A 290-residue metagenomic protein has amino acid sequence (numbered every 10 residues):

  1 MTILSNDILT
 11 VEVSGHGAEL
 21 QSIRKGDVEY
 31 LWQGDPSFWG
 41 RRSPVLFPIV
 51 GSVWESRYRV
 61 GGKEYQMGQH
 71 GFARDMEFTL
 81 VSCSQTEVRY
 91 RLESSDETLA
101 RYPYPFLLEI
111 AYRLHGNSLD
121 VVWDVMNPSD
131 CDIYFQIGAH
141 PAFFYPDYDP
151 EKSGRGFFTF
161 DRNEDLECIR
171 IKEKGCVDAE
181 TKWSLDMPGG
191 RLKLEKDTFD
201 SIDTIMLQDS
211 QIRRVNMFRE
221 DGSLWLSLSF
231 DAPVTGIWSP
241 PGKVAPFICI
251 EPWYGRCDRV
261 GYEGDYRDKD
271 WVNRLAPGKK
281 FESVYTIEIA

Functional and structural regions predicted by a protein language model:
M1-R57, E64-M67, S210-A232, K279-I289: Beta-strand-rich N-terminal accessory domains
L4, S94-Y148: Acidic, contiguous internal or C-terminal segments within carbohydrate-active enzymes that form a structured patch used
L9, K25, H70-S82, G189-D270: Acidic/His-leaning functional-site neighborhoods
E64-G116: Extended, loop-rich substrate-binding clefts of extracytoplasmic carbohydrate-active enzymes
V81-V88, R113-S118, D147, E151 (+2 more regions): A short, structured loop/turn motif at beta-sheet edges
E109-A111, D270-L275: Beta-strand-rich interaction surfaces with strong enrichment in secreted/lumenal proteins
D132-Y134, A142-Y145, D149-F230: Active-site/ligand-binding surface loops and adjacent short beta/alpha elements that line catalytic pockets across
